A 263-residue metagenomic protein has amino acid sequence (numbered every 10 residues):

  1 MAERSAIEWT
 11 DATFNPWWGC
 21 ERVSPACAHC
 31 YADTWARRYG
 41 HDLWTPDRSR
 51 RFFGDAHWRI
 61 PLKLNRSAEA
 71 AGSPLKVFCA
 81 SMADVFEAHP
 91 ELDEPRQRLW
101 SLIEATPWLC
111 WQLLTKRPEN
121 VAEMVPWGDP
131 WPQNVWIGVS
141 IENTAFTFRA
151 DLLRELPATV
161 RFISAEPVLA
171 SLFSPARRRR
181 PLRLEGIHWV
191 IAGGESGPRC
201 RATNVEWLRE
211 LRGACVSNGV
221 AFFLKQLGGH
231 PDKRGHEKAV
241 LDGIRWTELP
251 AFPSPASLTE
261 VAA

Functional and structural regions predicted by a protein language model:
M1-K76, D84: N-terminal [4Fe-4S]-dependent radical SAM core
M1-W18, R22, Y39-D42, P175-A263: Auxiliary Fe-S-binding modules of radical SAM enzymes
R4, T10, R48, L75-K76 (+5 more regions): Homeobox/homeodomain signature
A6, R50-F53, P118-E119, D151 (+3 more regions): Small/flexible residues
Y31, E94-R96, R154, A239 (+1 more regions): General N-terminal targeting signals
G40-L43, R48-R50, D55, W127 (+3 more regions): Generic structural signal for short, solvent-exposed loop/turn connectors between secondary structure elements
S49, L64, A170, P253-L258: A generic alpha-helix propensity feature with a strong bias for hydrophobic helices
H57-F223: Conserved AdoMet/S-adenosylmethionine-binding subsite of the radical SAM
